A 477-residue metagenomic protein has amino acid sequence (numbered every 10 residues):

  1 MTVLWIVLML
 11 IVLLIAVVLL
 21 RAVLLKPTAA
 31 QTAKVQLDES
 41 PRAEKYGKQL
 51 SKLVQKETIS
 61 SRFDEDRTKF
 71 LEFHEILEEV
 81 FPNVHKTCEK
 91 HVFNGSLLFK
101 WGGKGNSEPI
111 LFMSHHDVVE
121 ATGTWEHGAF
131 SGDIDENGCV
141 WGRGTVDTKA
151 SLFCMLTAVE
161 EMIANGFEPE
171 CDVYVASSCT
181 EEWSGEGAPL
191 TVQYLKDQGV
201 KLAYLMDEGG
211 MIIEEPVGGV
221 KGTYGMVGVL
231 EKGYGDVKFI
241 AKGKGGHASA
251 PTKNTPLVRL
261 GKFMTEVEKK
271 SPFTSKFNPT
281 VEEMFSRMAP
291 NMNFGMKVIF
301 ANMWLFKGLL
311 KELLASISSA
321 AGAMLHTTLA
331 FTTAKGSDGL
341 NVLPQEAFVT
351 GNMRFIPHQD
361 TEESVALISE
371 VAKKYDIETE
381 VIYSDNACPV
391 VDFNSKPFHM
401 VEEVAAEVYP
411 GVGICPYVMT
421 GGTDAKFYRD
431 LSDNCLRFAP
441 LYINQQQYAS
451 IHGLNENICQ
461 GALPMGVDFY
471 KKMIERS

Functional and structural regions predicted by a protein language model:
M1-M9: Feature marks short, highly hydrophobic, charge-poor N-terminal signal-anchor/signal peptide-like helices that anchor
L8-T145, N165-P169: Acidic/His- and Gly-rich active-site-bordering loop/insert found across diverse amide/peptide-bond hydrolases
K90, K100, G105, I213-E214 (+4 more regions): An extended, acidic, His-containing surface patch that forms the Zn2+-binding/catalytic region of metallohydrolases
H116-D117, V267-P272, S369-I377: A common structural junction motif
C139-V140, V146-M226: Acidic/histidine-rich catalytic neighborhood of metal-dependent amide-processing enzymes
P189, D197-E362: Midchain, well-structured core segments that form catalytic/ion-binding scaffolds
N254, S364-A372: Short amphipathic alpha-helices in soluble, non-transmembrane regions that often serve as interface/regulatory elements
